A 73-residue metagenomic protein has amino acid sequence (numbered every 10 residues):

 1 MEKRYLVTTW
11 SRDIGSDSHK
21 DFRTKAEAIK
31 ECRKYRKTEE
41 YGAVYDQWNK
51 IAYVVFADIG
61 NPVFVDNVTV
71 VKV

Functional and structural regions predicted by a protein language model:
M1-S18, Y45-D46, K50-I51: Short aromatic-glycine-(Arg/Gly/Cys) micro-motifs in beta-strand/loop hairpins
R4, K20, K25-A26, R33-K34 (+2 more regions): Compositionally biased, low-complexity segments enriched in small residues
W10-I14, F22-A43: A short, charged, amphipathic alpha-helix used as a generic interaction element across diverse proteins
Y35-V73: Short, mixed-charge low-complexity intrinsically disordered segments
